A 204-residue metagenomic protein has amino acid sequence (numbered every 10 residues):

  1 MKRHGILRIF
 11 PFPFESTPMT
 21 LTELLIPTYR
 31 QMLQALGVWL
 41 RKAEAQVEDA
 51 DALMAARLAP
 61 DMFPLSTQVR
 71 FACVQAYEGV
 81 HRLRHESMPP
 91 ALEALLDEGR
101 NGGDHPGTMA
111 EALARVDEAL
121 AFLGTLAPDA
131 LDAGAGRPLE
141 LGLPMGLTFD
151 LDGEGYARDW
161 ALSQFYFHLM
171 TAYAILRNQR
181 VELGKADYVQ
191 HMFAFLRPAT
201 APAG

Functional and structural regions predicted by a protein language model:
H4-P18: Short, Lys/Arg-enriched N-terminal segments with co-localized hydrophobic residues within the first ~10-30 amino acids
E15, M19, I26-R30, P89-L92 (+2 more regions): Mature, function-bearing regions of proteins
P18-A52, P60-S66: Generic N-terminal segment detector
L24-A35, F71, A114, F167 (+1 more regions): Generic recognition of stable, solvent-exposed alpha-helical segments in well-folded globular domains
L33, G37-E44, Y77-V80, D117-G124 (+2 more regions): Structural signal for well-ordered, non-membrane alpha-helices
V47-A55, G124-A157, V189: Acidic interhelical loop/turn segments
M62-L96: Conserved alpha-helical segments that form or flank metal/cofactor-binding pockets of metalloenzymes
E154-A199: C-terminal or internal capping secondary-structure element at the end of a domain, subdomain, or sheet
